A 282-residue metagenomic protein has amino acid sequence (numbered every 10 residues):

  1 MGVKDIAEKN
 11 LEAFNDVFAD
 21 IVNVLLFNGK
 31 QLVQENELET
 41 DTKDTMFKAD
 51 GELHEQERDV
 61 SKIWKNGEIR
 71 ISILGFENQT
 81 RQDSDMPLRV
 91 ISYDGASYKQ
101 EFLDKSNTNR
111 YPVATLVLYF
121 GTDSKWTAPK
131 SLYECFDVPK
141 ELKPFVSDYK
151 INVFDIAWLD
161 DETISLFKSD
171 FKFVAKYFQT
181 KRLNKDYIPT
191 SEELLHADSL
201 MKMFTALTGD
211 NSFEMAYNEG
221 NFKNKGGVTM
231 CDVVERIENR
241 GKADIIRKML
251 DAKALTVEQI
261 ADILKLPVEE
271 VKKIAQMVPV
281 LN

Functional and structural regions predicted by a protein language model:
M1-N282: Elongated, amphipathic alpha-helical interaction scaffolds
